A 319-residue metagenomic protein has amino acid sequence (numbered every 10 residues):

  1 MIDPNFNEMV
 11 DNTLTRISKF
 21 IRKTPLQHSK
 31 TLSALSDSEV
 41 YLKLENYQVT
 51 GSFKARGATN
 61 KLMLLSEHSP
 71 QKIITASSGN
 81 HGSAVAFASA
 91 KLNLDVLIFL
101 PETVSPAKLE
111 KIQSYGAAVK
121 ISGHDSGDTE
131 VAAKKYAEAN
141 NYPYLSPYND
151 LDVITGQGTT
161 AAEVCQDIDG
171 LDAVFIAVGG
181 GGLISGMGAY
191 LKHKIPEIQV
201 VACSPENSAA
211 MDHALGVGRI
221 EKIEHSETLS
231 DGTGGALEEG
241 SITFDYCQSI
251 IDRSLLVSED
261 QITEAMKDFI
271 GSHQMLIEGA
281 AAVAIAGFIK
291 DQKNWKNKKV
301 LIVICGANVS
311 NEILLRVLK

Functional and structural regions predicted by a protein language model:
M1-K319: PLP-dependent amino-acid enzyme catalytic core
